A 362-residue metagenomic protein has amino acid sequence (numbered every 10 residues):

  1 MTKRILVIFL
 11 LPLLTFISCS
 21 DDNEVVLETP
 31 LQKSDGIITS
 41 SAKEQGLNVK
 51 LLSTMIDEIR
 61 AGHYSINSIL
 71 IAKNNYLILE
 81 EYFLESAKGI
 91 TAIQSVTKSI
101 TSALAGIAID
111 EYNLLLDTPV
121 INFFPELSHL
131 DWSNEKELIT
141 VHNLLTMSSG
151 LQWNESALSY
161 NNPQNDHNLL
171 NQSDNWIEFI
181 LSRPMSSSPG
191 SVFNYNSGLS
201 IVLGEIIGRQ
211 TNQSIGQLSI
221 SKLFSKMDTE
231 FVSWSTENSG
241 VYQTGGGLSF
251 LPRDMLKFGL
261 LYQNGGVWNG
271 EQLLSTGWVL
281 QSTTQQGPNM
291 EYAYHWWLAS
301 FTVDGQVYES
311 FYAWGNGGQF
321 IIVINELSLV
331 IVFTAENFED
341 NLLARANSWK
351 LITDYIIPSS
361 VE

Functional and structural regions predicted by a protein language model:
L14-G36: Bacterial Sec-dependent N-terminal signal peptides
M55-S86, I321-I322, S328-V332: A short, well-structured edge-of-sheet supersecondary motif
N75, A92-D117, L144, L203-I207 (+1 more regions): Active-site SXXK
K88, S156-G246: Catalytic-site signature segments of enzymes, centered on catalytic residues
E111-L151, S182-P184, T211-G246, F250: Active-site helix/loop module of the DD-peptidase/beta-lactamase fold, centered on the serine-lysine SxxK catalytic
L199-I206, G246-V267, Q319-A335: Active-site-proximal alpha-helical segments within enzyme catalytic domains
L280-V330: Active-site Gly/Thr loop motif
G315-E362: Structured C-terminal helix/loop/strand segments within mature extracytoplasmic catalytic/sensor domains
